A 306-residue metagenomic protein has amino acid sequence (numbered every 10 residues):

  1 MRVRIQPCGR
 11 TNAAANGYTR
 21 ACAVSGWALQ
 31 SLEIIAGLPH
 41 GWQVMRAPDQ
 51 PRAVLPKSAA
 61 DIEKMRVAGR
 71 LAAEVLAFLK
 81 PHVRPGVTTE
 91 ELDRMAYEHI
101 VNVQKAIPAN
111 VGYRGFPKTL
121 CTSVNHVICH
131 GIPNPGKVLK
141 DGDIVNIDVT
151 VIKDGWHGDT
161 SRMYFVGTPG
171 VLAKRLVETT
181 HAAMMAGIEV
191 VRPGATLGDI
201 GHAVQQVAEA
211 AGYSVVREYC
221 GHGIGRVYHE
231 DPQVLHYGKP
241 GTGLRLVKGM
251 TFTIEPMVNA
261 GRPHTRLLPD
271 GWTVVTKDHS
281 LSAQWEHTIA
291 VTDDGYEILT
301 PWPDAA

Functional and structural regions predicted by a protein language model:
I5-A306: Active-site neighborhoods and metal-handling regions in enzymes and metal-associated proteins
